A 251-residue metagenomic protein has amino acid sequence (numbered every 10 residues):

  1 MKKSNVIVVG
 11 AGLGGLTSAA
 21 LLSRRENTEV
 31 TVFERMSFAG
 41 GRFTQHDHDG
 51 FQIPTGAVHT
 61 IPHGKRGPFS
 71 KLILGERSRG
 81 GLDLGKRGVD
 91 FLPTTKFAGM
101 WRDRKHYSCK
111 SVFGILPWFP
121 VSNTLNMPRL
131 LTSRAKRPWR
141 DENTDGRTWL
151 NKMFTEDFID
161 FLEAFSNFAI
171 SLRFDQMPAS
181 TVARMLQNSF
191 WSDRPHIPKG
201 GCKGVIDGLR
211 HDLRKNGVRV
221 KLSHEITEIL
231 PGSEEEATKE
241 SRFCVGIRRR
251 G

Functional and structural regions predicted by a protein language model:
K2-F119: N-terminal glycine-rich phosphate/pyrophosphate-binding loop and immediately adjacent elements
G15, R35, T44, T124-M127 (+2 more regions): Domain-wide signal for the mature, well-folded portions of proteins, strongly enriched in nucleus-encoded organellar
F33-R35, F161-F165, S223-I226: Beta-strand segments within the central parallel beta-sheet cores of soluble alpha/beta enzyme folds
D49-G56, P128-T132, S189-D193: Glycine-/proline-rich flexible loop or hinge segments
T94-A183: Rossmann-like flavin
M185-R249: Helical element adjacent to the flavin cofactor pocket in flavoenzyme catalytic cores
